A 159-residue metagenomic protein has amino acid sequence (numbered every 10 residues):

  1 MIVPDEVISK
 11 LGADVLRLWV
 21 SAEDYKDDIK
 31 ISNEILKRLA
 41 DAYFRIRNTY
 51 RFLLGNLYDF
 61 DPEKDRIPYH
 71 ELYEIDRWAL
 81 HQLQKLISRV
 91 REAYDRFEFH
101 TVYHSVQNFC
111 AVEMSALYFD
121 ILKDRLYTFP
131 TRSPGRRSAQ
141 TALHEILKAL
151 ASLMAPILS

Functional and structural regions predicted by a protein language model:
V3-S159: Helix-rich, typically C-terminal accessory recognition domains appended to large enzymatic cores
